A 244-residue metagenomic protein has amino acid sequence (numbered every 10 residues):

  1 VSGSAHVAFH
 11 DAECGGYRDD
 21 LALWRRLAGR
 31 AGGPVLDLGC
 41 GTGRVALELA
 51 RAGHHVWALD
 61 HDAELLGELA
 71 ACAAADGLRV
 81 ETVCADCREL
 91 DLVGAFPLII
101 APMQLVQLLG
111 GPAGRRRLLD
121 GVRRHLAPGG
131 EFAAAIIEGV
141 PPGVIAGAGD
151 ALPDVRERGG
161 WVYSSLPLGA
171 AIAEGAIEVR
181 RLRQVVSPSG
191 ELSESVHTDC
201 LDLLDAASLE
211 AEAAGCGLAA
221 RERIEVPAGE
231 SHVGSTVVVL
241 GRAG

Functional and structural regions predicted by a protein language model:
V1-G33: Conserved class I S-adenosyl-L-methionine
G32-G41: Conserved class I S-adenosyl-L-methionine
R44: Conserved SAM/SAH-binding loop-helix junction of Class I S-adenosyl-L-methionine-dependent methyltransferases
L47-E89: Class I SAM-dependent methyltransferase SAM/SAH-binding core
D91-L98: A short acidic, Gly/Pro-enriched loop at the edge of an enzyme's catalytic core that lines a small-molecule cofactor
R116-P128: A short glycine-rich, Lys/Arg-flanked "PGG" loop and its adjoining helix->strand segment in the class I
A133-A207: SAM-dependent methyltransferase
D202-G244: C-terminal lobe and adjacent flexible extensions of AdoMet/dcAdoMet transferase-like proteins
